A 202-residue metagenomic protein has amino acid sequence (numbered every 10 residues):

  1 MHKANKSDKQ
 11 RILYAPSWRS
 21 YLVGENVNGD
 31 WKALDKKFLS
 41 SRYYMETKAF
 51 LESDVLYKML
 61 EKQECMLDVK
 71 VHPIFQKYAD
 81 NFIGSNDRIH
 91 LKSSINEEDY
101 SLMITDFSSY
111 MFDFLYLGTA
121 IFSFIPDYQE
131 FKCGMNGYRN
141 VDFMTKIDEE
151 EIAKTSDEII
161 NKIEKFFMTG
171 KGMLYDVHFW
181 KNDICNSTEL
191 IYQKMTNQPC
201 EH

Functional and structural regions predicted by a protein language model:
M1-N81, A153, C185, E189: Conserved catalytic-core segment of nucleotide-activated headgroup transferases in glycan assembly
Q10, S101-L102, E150: Conserved acidic residues
Y14, T105, S123: Redox-cofactor binding/interface segments in oxidoreductases and associated redox assembly factors
S53-L56, R88-K92, Y138: A generic local structural motif
D68-F112, Y116-L117: Donor nucleotide-activated moiety binding/catalytic core segment of transferases that use nucleotide-activated donors
N81-N86, S109-N182: Catalytic binding pocket for nucleotide-activated donors in carbohydrate/polymer assembly enzymes
D183-H202: C-terminal alpha-helical cap of glycosyltransferases
